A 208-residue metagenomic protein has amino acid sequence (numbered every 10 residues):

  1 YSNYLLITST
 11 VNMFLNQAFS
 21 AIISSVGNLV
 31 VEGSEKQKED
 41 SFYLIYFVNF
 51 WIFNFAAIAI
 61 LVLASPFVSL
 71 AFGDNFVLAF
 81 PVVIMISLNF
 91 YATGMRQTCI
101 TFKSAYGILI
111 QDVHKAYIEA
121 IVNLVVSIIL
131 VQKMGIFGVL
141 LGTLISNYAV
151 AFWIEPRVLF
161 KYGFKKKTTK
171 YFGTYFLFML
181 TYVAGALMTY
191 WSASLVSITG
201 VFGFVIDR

Functional and structural regions predicted by a protein language model:
Y1-S20, S24, F50-A56, I86-T93 (+2 more regions): Transmembrane helix-bundle signature of multi-pass secondary active exporters and lipid flippases
S2, S34-L63, N75, F80-V83 (+1 more regions): Interfacial transmembrane-helix starts/ends
L5, S41, V48-L61, F137-L159: Short alpha-helical transmembrane segments in multi-pass integral membrane proteins
T8-Y46, I100-A105: Helix-loop junctions and terminal segments of transmembrane helices in multi-pass membrane transport/translocation
F55-D74, I129, K133, W191-T199: Short membrane-interface helical motifs at transmembrane helix boundaries in multi-pass membrane transporters
I60-Y91, F164, V201-F204: Interfacial segments at transmembrane-helix termini and the short loops linking adjacent helices
S87-I118, V158: Membrane-interface junctions at transmembrane-helix termini in multi-pass inner-membrane proteins
E119, K133, K170-R208: Transmembrane alpha-helical segments of multi-pass transport proteins
